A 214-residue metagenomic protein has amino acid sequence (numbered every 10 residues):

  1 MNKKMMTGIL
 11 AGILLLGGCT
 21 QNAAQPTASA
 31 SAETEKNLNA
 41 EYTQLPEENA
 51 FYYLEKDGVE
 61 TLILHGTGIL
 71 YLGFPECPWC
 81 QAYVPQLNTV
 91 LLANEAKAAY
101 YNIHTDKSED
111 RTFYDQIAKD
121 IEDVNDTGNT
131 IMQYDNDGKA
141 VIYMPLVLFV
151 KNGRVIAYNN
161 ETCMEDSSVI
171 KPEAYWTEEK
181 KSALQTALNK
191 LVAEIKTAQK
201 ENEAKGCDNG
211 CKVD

Functional and structural regions predicted by a protein language model:
M1-M5: Positively charged n-region of N-terminal signal peptides that target proteins for export
L15-G18: C-terminal motif of bacterial Sec signal peptides marking the signal peptidase cleavage site
T20-N22: Bacterial signal peptide processing site
E48-T67: A short beta-strand-turn-helix
I63-P75, L87: Short active-site neighborhood of thiol/selenol oxidoreductases, capturing the structured segment around
Q81-N94: Typically the conserved alpha-helix immediately C-terminal to a functionally engaged Cys/Sec in thioredoxin-like
N102-I156: Thioredoxin-like thiol-disulfide oxidoreductase module
G138-G206, G210-C211: Non-catalytic, surface beta->alpha helical segment in thiol-disulfide oxidoreductase systems
